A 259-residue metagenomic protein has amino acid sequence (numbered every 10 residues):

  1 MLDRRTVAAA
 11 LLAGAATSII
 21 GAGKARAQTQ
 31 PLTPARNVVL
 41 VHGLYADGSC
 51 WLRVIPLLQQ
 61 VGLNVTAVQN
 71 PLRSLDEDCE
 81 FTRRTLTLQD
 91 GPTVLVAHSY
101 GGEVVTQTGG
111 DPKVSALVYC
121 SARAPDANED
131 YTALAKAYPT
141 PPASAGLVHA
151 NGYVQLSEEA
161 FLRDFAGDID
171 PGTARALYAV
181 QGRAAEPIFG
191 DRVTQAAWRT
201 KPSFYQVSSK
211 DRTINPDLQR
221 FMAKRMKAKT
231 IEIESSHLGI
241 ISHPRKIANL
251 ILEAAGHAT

Functional and structural regions predicted by a protein language model:
M1, G21-R36: C-terminal segment of N-terminal export signals and the immediately downstream linker at the start of the mature
T6-R26: N-terminal export signals
P34-L75: Conserved HGGG/HGGXW glycine-rich cap/lid loop of the alpha/beta-hydrolase fold
Q59-Q60, N64-V94, Q107-D111, Y131-K136: Active-site loop/oxyanion-hole signature of alpha/beta-hydrolase fold enzymes
A97, G101, V105: Gly/Ala-rich beta-loop-alpha elbow adjacent to hydrolase catalytic centers
K113-V114, V118-N151: Flexible "cap/lid" loop of the alpha/beta hydrolase fold
A185-M226, E232-S235, I240: Conserved serine/cysteine hydrolase catalytic core
I241-E253: Post-His helix in hydrolase/transferase enzymes
